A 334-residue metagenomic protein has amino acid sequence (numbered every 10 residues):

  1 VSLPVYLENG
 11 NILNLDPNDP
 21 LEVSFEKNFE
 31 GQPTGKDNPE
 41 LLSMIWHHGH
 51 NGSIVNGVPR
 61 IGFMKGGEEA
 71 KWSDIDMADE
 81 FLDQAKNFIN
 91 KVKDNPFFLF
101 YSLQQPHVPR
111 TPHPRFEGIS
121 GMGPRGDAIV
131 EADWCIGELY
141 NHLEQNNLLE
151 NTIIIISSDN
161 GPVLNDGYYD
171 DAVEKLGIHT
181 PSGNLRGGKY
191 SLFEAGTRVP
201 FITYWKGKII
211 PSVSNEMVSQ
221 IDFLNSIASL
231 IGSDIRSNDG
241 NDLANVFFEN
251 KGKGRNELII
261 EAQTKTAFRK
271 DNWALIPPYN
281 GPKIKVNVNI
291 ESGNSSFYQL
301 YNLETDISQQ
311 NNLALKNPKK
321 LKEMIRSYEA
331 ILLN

Functional and structural regions predicted by a protein language model:
V1-G67, N256: Catalytic-site neighborhoods of secreted/periplasmic enzymes that process anionic sulfate/phosphate groups
V1-V5, L13-L15, L21, L164-L192 (+2 more regions): C-terminal cap/loop subdomain of S1 sulfatases and analogous C-terminal strand-loop tails that border
S2-L3, N11, K65, E80-D127 (+2 more regions): Active-site His/acidic residue clusters
P39-S53, G57-G62, D74, A85 (+8 more regions): Long, internal low-complexity/basic segments
V58-A70, P114-I119, Y204-K208, E304-Q309: Short glycine/proline-rich turn/loop motifs
D76-V92, P114-T152, L176, T180-S182: A long, amphipathic alpha-helix that forms part of the scaffold/cap immediately adjacent to metal-dependent active
K93-L99, L148-I154, R198-V199, K253-N256 (+1 more regions): Loop/turn elements at helix/coil->beta-strand transitions in domains of secreted/extracellular proteins
P109-P112, G118-P124, Q145-K208: Histidine-centered active-site microenvironments of extracellular/periplasmic hydrolases and transferases
